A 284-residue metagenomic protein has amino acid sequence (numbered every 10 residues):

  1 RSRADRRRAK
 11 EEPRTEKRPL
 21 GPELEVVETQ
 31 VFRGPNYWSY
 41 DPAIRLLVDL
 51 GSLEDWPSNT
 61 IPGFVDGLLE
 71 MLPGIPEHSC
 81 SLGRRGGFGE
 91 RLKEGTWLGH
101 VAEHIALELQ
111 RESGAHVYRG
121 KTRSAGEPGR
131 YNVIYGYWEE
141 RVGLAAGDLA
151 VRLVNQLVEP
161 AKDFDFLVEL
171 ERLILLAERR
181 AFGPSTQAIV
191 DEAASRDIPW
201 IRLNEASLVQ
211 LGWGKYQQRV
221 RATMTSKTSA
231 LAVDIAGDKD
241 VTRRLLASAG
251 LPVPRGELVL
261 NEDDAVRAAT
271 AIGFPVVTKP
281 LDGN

Functional and structural regions predicted by a protein language model:
R6, E12-E171, L176-E178: Long, compositionally biased, glycine/small-hydrophobic-enriched stretches that function as flexible linkers, tethers
E16-K17, Q30, P62, Q218-N284: Active-site nucleotide/adenylate-binding loops and adjacent lid/helix of ATP-dependent enzymes
G74-C80, A115, D197-P199, L251 (+1 more regions): Short aromatic/hydrophobic-glycine micro-motifs
R179-F182, A194: Hydrophobic alpha-helical hairpins/lids featuring a short glycine-rich hinge
G183-I189, E262-A265: Domain-scale recognition of functional cores that engage charged ligands
I189-L208: Structured, non-catalytic alpha/beta "coupling" segments that mediate domain-domain communication and provide generic
A206-G212, A230: Extracytoplasmic/secretory soluble proteins
G212-Q218: Glycine-rich loop at the start of a catalytic domain that most often binds anionic cofactors/ligands
